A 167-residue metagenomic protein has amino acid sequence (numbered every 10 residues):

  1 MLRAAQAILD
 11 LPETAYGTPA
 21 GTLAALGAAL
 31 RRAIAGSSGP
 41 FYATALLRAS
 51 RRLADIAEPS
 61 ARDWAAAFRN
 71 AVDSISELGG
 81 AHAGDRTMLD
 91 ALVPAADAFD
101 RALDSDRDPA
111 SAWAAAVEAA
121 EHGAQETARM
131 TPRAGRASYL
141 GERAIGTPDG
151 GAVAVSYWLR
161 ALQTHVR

Functional and structural regions predicted by a protein language model:
M1-R167: N-terminal loops that bind phosphate or other acidic moieties and the adjacent beta-alpha structural core
